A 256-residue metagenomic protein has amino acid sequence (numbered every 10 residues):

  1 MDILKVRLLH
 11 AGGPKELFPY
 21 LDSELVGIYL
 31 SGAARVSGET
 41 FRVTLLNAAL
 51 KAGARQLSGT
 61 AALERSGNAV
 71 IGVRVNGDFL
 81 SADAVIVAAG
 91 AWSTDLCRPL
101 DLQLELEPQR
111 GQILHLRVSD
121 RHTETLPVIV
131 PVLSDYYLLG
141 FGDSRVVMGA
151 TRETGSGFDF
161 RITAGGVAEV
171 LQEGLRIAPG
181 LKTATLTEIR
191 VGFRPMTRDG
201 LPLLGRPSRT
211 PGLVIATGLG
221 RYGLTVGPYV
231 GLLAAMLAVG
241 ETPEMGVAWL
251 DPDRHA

Functional and structural regions predicted by a protein language model:
M1-A52, L57-S58, E64-A69, M196: Flavin (FAD/FMN) cofactor-binding and adjacent substrate-gating region of FAD-dependent oxidoreductase domains
M1-G12, L104-L106, T183, E241-G246: A short alpha-helix-loop-beta-strand transition element characteristic of N-terminal alpha/beta dinucleotide-binding
Y29-A48, G90-W92, G166-E173, G223 (+1 more regions): Mid-domain beta-loop-alpha active-site segment that forms a flexible, acidic cofactor/metal-binding surface
L57, I86, V214-A216: Hydrophobic/aromatic beta-strand patches that form the interior of the parallel beta-sheet core in alpha/beta enzyme
V70-I71, R145-V146, V214: Hydrophobic residues embedded in beta-strands of well-ordered beta-sheets
V75-A84: Core beta-strand elements of the Rossmann-like FAD/NAD(P) dinucleotide-binding domain in flavoenzyme oxidoreductases
A84, A89-P211: Active-site substrate-recognition segment that forms the wall of the catalytic cavity or substrate channel
G180-A256: C-terminal catalytic lobe of FAD-dependent flavoproteins
